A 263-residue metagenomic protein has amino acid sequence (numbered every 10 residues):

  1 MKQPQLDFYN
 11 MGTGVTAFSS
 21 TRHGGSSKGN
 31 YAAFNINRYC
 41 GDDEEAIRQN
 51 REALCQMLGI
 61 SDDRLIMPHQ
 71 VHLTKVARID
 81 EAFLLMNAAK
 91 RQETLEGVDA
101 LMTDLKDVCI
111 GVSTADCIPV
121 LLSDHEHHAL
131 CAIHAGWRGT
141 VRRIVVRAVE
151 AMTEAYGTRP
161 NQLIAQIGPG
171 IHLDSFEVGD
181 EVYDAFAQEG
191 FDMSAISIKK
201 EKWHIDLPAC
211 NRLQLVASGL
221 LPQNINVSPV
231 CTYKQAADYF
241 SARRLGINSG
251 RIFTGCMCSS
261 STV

Functional and structural regions predicted by a protein language model:
M1-V263: Active-site microenvironment for binding and transforming phosphate-containing groups
